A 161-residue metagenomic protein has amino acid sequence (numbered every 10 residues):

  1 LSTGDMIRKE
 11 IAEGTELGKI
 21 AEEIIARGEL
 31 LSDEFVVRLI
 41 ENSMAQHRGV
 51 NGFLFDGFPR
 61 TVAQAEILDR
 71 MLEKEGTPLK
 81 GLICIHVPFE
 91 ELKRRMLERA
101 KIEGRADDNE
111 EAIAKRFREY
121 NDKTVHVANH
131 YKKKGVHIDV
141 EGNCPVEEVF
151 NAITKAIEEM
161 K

Functional and structural regions predicted by a protein language model:
L1-K74, I102: ATP-dependent small-molecule kinase phosphotransfer cores that center on conserved nucleotide phosphate-binding segments
G4, I40, L54, I83 (+3 more regions): Residue-level signature of catalytic and energy-coupling elements of molecular machines, predominantly ATP/GTP-dependent
K19, E23-I24, R70-K123: A glycine- and Lys/Arg-enriched "phosphate-lid" helix/loop adjacent to the NTP-binding pocket of small-molecule kinases
F35-S43, R105-V149: Small-molecule kinase domains that catalyze NTP-dependent phosphoryl transfer to phosphate-bearing small molecules
R48-G49, P78, K133-K134: Short loop/turn elements that form and flank the Walker-type P-loop nucleotide-binding site in RecA-like NTPase cores
A65-E66, K93-M96, F150: Short, well-ordered secondary-structure micro-motifs
I153, I157: Hydrophobic "lid"/C-terminal helical patch of Rossmann-like NAD(P)-dependent dehydrogenase/epimerase domains
